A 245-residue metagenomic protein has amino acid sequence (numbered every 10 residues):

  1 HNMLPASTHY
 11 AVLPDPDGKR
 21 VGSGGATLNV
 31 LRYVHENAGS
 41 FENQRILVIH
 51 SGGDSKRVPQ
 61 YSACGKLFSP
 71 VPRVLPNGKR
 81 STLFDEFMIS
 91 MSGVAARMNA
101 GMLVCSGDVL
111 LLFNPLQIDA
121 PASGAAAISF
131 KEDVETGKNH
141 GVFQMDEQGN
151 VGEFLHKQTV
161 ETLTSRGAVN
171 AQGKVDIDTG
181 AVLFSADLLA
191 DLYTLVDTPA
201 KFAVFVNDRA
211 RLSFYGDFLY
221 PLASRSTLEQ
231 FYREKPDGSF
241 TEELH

Functional and structural regions predicted by a protein language model:
H1-H245: Unchanged
